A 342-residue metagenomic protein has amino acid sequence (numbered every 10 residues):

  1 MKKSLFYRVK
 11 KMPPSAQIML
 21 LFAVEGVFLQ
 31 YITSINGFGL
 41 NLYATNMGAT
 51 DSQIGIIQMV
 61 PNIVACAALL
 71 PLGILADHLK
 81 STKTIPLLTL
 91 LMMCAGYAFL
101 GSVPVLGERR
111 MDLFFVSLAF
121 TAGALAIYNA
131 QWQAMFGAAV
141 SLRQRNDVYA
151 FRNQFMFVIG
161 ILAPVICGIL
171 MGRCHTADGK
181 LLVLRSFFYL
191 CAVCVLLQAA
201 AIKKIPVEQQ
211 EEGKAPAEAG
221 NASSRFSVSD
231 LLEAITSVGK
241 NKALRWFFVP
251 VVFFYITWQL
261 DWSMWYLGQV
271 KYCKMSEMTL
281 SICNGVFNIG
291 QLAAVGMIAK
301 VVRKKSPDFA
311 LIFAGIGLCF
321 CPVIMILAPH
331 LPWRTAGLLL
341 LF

Functional and structural regions predicted by a protein language model:
M1-A16, E208-V249: Juxtamembrane intracellular "pre-TM" segments in multi-pass secondary transporters
K2-A68, L72, A76, L87 (+2 more regions): Helix-loop boundary and gating motifs at the non-cytosolic
V27, G96-Y97, V103, E108-Y128 (+1 more regions): Hydrophobic core of transmembrane alpha-helices in multi-pass small-molecule transporters, especially MFS/SLC-type
N41-N46, G73-H78, G101-L106, G160-L182 (+1 more regions): Transmembrane alpha-helix termini and helix-breaking/packing motifs in multi-pass membrane transporters
V64-A68, Y149-M171: Glycine-rich segments within core transmembrane alpha-helices of 12-TM secondary carriers
A67-S81, M171, A293-D308: Helix-to-loop junctions at the C-terminal end of transmembrane segments in multipass secondary transporters
P86-R109, I316-R334: C-terminal ends and interior cores of transmembrane alpha-helices in multi-pass membrane transporters/permeases
L184, C194-E218: Helix-loop junctions on the cytosolic side of multi-pass membrane transporters, especially the intracellular loop
